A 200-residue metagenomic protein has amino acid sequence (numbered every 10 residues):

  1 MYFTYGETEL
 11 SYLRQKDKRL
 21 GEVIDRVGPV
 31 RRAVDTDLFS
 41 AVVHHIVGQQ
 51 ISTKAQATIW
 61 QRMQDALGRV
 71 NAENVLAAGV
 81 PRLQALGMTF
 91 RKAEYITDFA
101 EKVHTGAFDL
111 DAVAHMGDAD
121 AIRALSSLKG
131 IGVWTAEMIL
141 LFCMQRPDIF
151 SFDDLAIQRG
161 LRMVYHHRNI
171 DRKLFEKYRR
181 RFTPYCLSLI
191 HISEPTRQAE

Functional and structural regions predicted by a protein language model:
M1-L38, R197: Intrinsically disordered, low-complexity, charged terminal extensions of DNA damage-control enzymes
R19-V23, I51-S52, Q56-S127, R181: Alpha-helical ds-nucleic-acid-binding substructure associated with the helix-hairpin-helix region of base-excision DNA
R32-S40, G87-F90, R179-C186: Structural motif
T36-Q50: Alpha-helical scaffold segments that form or flank carboxylate-/histidine-based iron centers
G117-L161: Catalytic DNA-binding helix-loop module of base-excision-repair DNA glycosylases/AP lyases
D154-R180: C-terminal end-helix/capping segment
I190-E200: Single conserved hydrophobic/aromatic residue that forms the stacking wall/gate of nucleotide- or nucleobase-binding
